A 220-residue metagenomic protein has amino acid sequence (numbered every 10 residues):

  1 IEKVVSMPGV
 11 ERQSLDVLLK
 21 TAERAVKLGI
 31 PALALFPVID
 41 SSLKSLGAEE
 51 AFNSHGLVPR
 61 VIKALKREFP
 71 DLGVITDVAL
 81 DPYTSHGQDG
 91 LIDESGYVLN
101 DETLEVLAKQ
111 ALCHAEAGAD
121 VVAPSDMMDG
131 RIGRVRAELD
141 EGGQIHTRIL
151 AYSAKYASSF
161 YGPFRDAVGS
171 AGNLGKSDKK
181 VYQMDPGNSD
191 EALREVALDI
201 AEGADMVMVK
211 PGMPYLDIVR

Functional and structural regions predicted by a protein language model:
I1-R220: Alpha/beta enzyme core
